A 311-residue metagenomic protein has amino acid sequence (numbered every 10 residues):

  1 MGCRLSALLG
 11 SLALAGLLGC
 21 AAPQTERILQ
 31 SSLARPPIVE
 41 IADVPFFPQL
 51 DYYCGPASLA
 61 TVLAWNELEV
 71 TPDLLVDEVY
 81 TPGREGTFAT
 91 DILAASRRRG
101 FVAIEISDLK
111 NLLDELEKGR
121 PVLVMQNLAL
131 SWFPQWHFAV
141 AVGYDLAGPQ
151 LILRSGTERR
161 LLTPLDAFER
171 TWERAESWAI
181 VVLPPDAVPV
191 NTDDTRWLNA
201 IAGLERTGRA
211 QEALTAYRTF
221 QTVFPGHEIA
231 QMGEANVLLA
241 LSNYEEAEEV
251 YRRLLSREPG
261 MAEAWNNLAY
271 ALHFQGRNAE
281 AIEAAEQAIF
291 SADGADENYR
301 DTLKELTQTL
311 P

Functional and structural regions predicted by a protein language model:
A21-I106, N111, L183-A187, G203 (+3 more regions): Cysteine-nucleophile protease catalytic domains, especially the papain-like/related folds used in DUB/UBL proteases
A21-R27, D145-G233, E246: Noncatalytic regulatory segments and standalone regulatory/sensor domains
V102-R154: Active-site-adjacent substructure of cysteine-protease-like catalytic cores
T195, I229, E263, E297-N298: Start-of-helix register in tetratricopeptide repeats
A202, N236, Y270, K304-E305: Residue-level recognition of tetratricopeptide repeat
V223, R257, S291-A295: Structural marker of alpha-solenoid helical repeat scaffolds
G233, N267, D301-T302: Canonical tetratricopeptide repeat
